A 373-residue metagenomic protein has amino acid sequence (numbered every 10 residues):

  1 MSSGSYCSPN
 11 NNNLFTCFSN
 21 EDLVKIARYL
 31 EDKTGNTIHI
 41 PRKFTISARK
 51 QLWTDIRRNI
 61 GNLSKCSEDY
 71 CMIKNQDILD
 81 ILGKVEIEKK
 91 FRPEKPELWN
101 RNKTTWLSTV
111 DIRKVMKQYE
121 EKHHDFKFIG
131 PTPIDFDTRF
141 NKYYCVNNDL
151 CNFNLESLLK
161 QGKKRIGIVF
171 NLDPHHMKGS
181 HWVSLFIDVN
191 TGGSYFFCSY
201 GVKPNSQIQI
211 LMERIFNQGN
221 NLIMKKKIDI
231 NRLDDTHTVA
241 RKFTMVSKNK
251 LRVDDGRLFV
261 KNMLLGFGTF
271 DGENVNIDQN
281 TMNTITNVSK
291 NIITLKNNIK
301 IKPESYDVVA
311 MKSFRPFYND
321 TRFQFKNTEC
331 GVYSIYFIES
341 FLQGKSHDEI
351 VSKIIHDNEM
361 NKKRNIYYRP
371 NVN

Functional and structural regions predicted by a protein language model:
M1-V183, V189-S194: Cysteine protease catalytic domains with a Cys-His-Asp triad
S2-S5, D357-N373: C-terminal helix/juxtamembrane-tail motif
K160-D234, A310-Q343, D348-I355: Cysteine protease-like catalytic core of ubiquitin/ubiquitin-like
I228-P303: Autoprocessing Asn-cyclization modules and mimics
N291, S346, P370-N373: Long, contiguous C-terminal modules that act as interaction/assembly or targeting platforms
I301, H347, V351-I366: Short glycine/proline-enriched turn or capping motifs at secondary-structure junctions
P303-M311: Surface-exposed interaction regions enriched in Ser/Thr/Asp/Glu that occur as long low-complexity tracts or repetitive
